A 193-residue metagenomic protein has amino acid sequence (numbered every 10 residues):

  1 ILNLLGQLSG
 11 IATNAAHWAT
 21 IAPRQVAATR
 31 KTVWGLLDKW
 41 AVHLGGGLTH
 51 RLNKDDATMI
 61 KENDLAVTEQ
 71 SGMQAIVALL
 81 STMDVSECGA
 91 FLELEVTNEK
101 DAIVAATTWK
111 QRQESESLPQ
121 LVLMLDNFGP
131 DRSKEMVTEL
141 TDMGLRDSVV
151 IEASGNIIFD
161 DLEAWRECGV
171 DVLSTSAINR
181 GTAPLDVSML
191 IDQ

Functional and structural regions predicted by a protein language model:
I1-Q120, D131-E135, E139, V150-E152 (+2 more regions): Acidic/glycine-rich phosphate/pyrophosphate-binding loops and surrounding catalytic core that coordinate Mg2+
E99, F128, I158: Short, polar loop motifs at secondary-structure junctions
N127, G155, A177: Short secondary-structure boundary segments
L140, I158-F159: Catalytic-pocket segment enriched in acidic/His residues
D147: His-Asp phosphorelay/catalytic-motif detector in bacterial-type signaling
